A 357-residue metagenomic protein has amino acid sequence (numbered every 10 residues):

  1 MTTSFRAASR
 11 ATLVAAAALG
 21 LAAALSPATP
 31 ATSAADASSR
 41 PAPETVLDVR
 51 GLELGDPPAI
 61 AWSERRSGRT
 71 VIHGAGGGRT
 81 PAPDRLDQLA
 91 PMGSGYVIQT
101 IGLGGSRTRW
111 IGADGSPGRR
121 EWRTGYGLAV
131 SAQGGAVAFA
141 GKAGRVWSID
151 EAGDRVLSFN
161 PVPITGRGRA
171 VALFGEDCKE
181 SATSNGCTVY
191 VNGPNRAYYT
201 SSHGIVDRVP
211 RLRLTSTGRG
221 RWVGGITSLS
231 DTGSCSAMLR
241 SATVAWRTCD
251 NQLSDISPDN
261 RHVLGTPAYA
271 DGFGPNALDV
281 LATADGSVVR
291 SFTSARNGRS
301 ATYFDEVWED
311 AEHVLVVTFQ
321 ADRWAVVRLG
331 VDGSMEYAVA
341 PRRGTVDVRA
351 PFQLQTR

Functional and structural regions predicted by a protein language model:
M1-D36: Secretory targeting and sorting signals
M1-T2, A11, A28-A31, I164 (+3 more regions): Intrinsically disordered/low-complexity terminal segments and short unstructured peptides
A11-A24, T266, D271-V280: Compositionally biased, low-hydrophobicity segments enriched in charged and small polar residues
D36-R50, W62-L86, T100-G127, G144-R167 (+6 more regions): Surface-exposed loop/turn elements that mediate protein-protein interactions on large endomembrane-trafficking
V49-P57, D87-V97, L128-A136, A140-G141 (+6 more regions): Blade-terminus and WD-like Trp-Asp/Gly-His loop motifs, strongest in beta-propeller folds
A182, S230, A270-F273: Short glycine/serine/proline-enriched coil/turn segments at secondary-structure junctions
T243-L278: Flexible, glycine-rich surface segments
G272-F273, V307-D310, Q320-A321: A structural signal for short secondary-structure junctions
